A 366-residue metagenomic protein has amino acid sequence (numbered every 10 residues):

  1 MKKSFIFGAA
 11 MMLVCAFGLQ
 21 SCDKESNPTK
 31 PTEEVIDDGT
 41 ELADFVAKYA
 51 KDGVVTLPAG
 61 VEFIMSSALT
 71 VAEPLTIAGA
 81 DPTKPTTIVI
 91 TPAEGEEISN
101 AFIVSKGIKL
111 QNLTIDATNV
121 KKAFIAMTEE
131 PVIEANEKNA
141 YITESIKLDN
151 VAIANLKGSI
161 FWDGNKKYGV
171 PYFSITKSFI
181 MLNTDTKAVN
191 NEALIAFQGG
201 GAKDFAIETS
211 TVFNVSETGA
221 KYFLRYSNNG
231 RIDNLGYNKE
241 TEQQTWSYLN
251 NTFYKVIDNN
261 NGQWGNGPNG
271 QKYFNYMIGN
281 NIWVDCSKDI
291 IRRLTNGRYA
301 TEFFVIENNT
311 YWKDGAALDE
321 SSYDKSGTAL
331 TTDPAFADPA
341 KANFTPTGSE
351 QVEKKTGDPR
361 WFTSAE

Functional and structural regions predicted by a protein language model:
M1-T40: Bacterial Sec-dependent N-terminal signal peptides
P28-M65, E350-T356: Acidic Gly/Asp/Thr-rich repetitive segments characteristic of extracellular carbohydrate-active and adhesion proteins
L42-Y49, F63-V71, I77, I88-I90 (+5 more regions): Short, T/G/N/S-enriched strand-turn elements that build extracellular solenoid repeat scaffolds
V55-L57, L75-A80, L110-Q111, S178 (+1 more regions): Well-ordered beta-strand segments characteristic of repetitive beta-sheet solenoids
F63-I77, T87-I142, K166: Extracellular beta-strand-rich solenoid/capping regions of secreted or surface-exposed proteins that bind or remodel
M65-A68, A93, E97-S99, T118-A126 (+8 more regions): Short glycine/acidic-rich loop motifs that flank beta-strands on beta-rich extracellular proteins
K106-A117, I142-N155, G169-T186, G201-T218 (+4 more regions): Right-handed parallel beta-helix
D324-E366: C-terminal accessory segments
